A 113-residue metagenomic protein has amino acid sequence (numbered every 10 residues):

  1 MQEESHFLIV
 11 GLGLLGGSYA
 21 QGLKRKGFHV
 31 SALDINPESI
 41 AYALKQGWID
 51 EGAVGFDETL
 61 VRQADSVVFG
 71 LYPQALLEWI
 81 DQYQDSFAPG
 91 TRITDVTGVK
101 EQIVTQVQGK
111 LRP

Functional and structural regions predicted by a protein language model:
M1-F56: NAD(P)+-binding Rossmann beta1-loop-alpha1 motif at the extreme N-terminus of oxidoreductases
I9, K26, A64, G70-P73 (+1 more regions): Structured catalytic core of nucleotide-sugar glycosyltransferases
A32, V68-F69: Conserved SAM-binding loop
I35, L71-Y72, V96: Short beta->alpha hinge that forms the Motif I/post-I loop of the SAM-binding pocket
E38-S39, A75, K100-I103: Conserved short alpha-helix immediately C-terminal to the canonical SAM/SAH-binding motif I of Rossmann-like
E58-R62: A short, aliphatic-rich alpha-helical micro-motif
V67-V68, T94: N-terminal Rossmann-like NAD(P) cofactor-binding module of classical short-chain dehydrogenase/reductase
W79-P113: Rossmann-like NAD(P)(H) cofactor-binding subdomain of soluble oxidoreductases
